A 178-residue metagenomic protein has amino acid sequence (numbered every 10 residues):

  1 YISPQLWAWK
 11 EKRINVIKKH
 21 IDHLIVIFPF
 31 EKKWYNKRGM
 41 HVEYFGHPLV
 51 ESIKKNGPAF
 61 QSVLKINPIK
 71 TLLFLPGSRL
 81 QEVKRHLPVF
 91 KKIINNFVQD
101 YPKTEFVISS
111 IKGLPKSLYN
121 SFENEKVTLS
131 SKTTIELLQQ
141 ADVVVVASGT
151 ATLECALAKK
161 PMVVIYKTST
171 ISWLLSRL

Functional and structural regions predicted by a protein language model:
Y1-L64, L73-L87, D100-Y101, G113 (+2 more regions): Active-site and donor-binding regions of nucleotide-sugar-utilizing enzymes
K12-R13, K37-G39, H86-L87, Y119-S121 (+3 more regions): Short amphipathic alpha-helical segments
D22, K132-L178: A donor-sugar binding/catalytic signature common to diverse glycosyltransferases and related nucleotide-sugar
V26, Y44-G46, I108, S131 (+1 more regions): Structural signal for conserved beta-strand scaffold positions within catalytic alpha/beta enzyme cores
P68-I69: Phosphate-coordination loops involved in phosphoryl transfer and adenosine-cofactor binding
Q81-Q140: Donor-nucleotide binding loops and adjacent catalytic segments primarily of GT-B fold Leloir glycosyltransferases
